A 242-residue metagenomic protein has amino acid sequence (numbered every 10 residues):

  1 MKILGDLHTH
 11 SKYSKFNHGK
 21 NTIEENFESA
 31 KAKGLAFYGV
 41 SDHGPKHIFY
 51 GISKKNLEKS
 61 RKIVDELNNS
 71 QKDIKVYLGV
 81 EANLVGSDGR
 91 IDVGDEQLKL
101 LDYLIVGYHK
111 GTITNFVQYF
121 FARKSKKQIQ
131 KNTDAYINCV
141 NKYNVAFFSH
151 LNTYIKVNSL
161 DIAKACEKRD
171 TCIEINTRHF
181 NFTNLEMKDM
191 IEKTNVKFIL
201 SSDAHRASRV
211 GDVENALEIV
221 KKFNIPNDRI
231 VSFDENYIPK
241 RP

Functional and structural regions predicted by a protein language model:
M1-N83, D92, L160-K168, S201 (+2 more regions): An N-terminally biased module of ancient metal coordination in phosphate/nucleic-acid-related enzymes
M1-S11, I23, E96, I137 (+2 more regions): Charged catalytic cores and adjacent phosphate/nucleic-acid-binding surfaces used for phosphate/nucleic-acid chemistry
N17, D88, T183: Short acidic, gly/pro-rich beta-turn/loop elements at beta-sheet edges and active-site/ligand-binding grooves
K33, Q97-L101, P242: Short alpha-helical interface patches
G39-V40, I105, S149, E174: Conserved beta-strand positions in the central sheet of alpha/beta enzyme cores
H43, G51, G89-I91, V117 (+4 more regions): A generic "cationic amphipathic patch" detector
I48-R169, K221, N227: Extended substrate/RNA-proximal surfaces in nucleic-acid metabolism proteins
